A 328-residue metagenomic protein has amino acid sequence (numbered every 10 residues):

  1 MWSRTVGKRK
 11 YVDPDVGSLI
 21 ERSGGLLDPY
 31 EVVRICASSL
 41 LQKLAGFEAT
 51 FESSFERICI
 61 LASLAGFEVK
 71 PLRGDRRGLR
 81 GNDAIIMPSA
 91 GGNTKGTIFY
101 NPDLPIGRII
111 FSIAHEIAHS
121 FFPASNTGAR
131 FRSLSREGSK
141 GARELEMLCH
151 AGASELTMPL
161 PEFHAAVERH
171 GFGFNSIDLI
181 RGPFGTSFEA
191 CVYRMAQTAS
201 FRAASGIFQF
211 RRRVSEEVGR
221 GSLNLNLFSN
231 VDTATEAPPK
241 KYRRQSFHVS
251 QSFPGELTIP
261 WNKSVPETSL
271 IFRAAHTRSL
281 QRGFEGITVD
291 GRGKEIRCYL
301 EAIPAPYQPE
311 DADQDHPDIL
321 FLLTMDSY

Functional and structural regions predicted by a protein language model:
M1-Y328: Active-site hotspot residues in diverse enzymes, especially metal/ion-binding acidic/histidine motifs
